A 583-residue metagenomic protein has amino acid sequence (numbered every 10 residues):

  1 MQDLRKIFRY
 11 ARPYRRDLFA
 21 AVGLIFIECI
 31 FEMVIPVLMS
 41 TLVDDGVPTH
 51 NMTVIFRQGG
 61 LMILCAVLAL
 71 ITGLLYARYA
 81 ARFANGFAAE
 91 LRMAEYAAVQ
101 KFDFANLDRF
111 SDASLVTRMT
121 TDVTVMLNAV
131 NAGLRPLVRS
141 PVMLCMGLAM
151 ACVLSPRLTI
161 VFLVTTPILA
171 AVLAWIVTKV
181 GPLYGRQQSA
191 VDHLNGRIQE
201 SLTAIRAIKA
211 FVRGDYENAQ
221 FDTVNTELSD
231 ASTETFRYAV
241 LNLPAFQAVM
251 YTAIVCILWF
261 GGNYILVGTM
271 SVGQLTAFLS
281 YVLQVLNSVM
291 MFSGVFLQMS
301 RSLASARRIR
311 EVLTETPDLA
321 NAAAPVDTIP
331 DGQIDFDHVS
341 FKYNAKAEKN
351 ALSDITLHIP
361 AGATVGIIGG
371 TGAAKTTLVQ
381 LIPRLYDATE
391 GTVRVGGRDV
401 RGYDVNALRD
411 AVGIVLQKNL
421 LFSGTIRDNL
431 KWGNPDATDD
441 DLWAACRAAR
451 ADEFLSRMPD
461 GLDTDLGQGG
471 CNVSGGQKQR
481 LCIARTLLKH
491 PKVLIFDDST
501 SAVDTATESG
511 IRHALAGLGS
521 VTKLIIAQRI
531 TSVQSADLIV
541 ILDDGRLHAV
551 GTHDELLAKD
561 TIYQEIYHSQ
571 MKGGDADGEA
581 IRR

Functional and structural regions predicted by a protein language model:
M1-E32, M39, V47-L61, T72 (+17 more regions): Membrane-integrated ABC transporters
F8, P13-R16, F104-A105, T121-V130 (+8 more regions): An intracellular "coupling" helix at the cytosolic face of ABC transporter transmembrane type-1 domains
P13, D17-I27, L61-C65, A69-I71 (+2 more regions): Transmembrane helices of ABC transporter permease
F26-V34, V67-L74, M126-A129, G133-C145 (+6 more regions): Hydrophobic alpha-helical transmembrane bundles that constitute the permease/transmembrane domains of multi-pass
I35, M39, Y76, A80 (+7 more regions): Hydrophobic/aromatic residues in alpha-helical transmembrane segments
T49-H50, N85, M93-T117, T121-V123 (+6 more regions): Short intracellular "coupling" helices and adjacent cytoplasmic loop segments at the cytosolic face of multi-pass
H50-R57, M150-V164, E234-R307, V312-L313: Helix-loop-helix
D327-R583: ABC-type nucleotide-binding domain
